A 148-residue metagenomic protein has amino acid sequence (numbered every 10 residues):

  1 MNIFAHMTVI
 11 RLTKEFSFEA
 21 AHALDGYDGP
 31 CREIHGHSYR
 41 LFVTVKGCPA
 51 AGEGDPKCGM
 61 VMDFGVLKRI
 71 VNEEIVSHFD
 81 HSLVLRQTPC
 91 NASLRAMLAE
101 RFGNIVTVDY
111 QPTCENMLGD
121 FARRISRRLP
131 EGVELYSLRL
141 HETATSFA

Functional and structural regions predicted by a protein language model:
N2-A148: Charge-rich, low-complexity N-terminal segments
